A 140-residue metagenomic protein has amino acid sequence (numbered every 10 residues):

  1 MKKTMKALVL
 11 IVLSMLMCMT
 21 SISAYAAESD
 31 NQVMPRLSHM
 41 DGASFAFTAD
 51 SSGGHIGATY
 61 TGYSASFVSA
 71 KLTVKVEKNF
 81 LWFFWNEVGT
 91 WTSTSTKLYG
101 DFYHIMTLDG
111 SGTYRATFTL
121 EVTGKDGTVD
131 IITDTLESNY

Functional and structural regions predicted by a protein language model:
M1-I11: Bacterial N-terminal signal peptides that target proteins for export
C18-L37: Sec-dependent signal peptide cleavage junction
R36-V76: Short, surface-exposed binding/anchoring microloops in extracellular/periplasmic proteins
H55, S95-H104: Aromatic sugar-binding surface patches on proteins that engage polysaccharides or sugar-phosphate polymers
K71-N86, T113, T117: Short beta-strand segments and strand-loop junctions that repeat across beta-rich extracellular domains
T73-V74, F84-L98, D134-L136: Solvent-exposed serine/threonine-rich low-complexity stretches and specific carbohydrate-binding patches
G112-T113, T117-D126: Enriched for extracellular/lumenal, surface-exposed ectodomains of secreted and cell-surface proteins
K125-Y140: Short beta-strand elements
